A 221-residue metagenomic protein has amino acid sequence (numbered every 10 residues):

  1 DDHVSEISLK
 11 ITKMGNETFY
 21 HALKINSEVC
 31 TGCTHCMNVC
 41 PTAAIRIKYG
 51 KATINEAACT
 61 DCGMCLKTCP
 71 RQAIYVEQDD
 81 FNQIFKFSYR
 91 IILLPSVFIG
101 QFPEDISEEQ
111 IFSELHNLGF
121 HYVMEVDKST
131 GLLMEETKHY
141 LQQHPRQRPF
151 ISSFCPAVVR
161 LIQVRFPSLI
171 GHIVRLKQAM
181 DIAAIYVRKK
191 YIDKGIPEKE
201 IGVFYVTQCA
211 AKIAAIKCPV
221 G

Functional and structural regions predicted by a protein language model:
D1-E6, K10, E77-G221: Iron-sulfur-associated redox domains of electron-transfer enzymes in respiratory and anaerobic energy metabolism
I11, G15-N16, A22-S27, T31-E56 (+2 more regions): Iron-sulfur cluster-binding cysteine motifs and their immediate structural context in ferredoxin-like electron-transfer
